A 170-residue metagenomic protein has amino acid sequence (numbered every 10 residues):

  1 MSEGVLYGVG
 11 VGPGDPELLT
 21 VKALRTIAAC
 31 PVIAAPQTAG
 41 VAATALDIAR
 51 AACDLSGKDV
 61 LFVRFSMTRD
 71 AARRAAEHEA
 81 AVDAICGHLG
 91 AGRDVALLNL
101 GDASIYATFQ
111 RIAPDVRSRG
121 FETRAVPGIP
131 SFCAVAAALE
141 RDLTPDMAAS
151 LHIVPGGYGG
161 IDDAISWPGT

Functional and structural regions predicted by a protein language model:
M1-P16, V21-E122, S166: Class I S-adenosyl-L-methionine
S104-W167: Class I SAM-dependent methyltransferase SAM-binding "motif I" and its flanking Rossmann-like core
T170: Active-site oxyanion/phosphate-handling segment shared across diverse enzymes
